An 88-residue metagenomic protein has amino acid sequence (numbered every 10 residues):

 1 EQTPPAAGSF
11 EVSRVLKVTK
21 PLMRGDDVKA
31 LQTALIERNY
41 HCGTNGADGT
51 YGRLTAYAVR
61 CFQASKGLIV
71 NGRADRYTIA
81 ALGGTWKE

Functional and structural regions predicted by a protein language model:
E1-G49, E88: Acidic, Ser/Thr/Pro/Gly-enriched interdomain connector segments
K29, A56-Y57: Short amphipathic alpha-helical segments
D48-Y51, Y57: Conserved beta-strand/loop element in small beta-rich adapter and peptidoglycan-binding domains
T55, T78: Ser/Thr-centric signal marking residues that sit in or immediately flank functional binding/regulatory motifs
V59-F62: Conserved hydrophobic/aromatic packing and binding residues within compact polymer-binding modules
A64-L68: Phosphopantetheinylated carrier protein domains
V70, A81, T85-E88: Terminal recognition/anchoring or ligand-binding modules at protein termini
